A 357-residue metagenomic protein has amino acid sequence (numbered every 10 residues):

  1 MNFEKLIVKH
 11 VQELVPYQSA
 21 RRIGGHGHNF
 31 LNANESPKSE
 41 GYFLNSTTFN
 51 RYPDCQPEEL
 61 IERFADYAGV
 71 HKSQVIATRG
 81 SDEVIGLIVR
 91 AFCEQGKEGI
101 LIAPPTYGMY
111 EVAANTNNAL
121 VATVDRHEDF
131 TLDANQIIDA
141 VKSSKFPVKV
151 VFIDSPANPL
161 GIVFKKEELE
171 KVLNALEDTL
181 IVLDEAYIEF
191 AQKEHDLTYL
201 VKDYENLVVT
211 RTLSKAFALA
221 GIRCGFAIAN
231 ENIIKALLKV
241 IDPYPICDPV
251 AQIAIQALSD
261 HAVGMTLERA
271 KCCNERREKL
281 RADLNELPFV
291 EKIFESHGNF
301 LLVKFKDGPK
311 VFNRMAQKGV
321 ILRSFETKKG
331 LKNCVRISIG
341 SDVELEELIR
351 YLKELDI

Functional and structural regions predicted by a protein language model:
M1-E59, R63-D66, P147: N-terminal "arm"/small-domain region of PLP-dependent enzymes with the aminotransferase-like
V11, E58, A91-I153: PLP-dependent aminotransferase-like
P57-G99, N117: Phosphate-binding glycine-rich loop
E128-A191: Active-site phosphate-binding strand-loop segment of PLP-dependent enzymes
E167, Q317-K318, T327-I357: PLP-dependent enzyme catalytic core of the Aspartate aminotransferase-like
N206-E286, K292-I293: PLP-dependent aminotransferase class I/II
N274, E286-K318: Conserved PLP-binding catalytic core of the aspartate aminotransferase-like
